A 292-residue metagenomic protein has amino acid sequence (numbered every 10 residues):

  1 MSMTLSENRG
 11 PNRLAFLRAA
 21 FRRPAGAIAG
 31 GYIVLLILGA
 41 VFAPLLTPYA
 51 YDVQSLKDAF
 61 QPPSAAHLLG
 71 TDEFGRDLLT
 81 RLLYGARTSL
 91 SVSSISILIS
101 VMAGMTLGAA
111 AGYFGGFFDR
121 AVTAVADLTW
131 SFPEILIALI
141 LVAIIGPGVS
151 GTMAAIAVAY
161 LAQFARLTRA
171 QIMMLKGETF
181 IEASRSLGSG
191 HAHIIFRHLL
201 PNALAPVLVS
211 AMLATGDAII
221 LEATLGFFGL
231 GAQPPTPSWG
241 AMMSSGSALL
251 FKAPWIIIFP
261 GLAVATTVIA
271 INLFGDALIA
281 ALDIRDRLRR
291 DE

Functional and structural regions predicted by a protein language model:
M1-G31, L273-E292: Transmembrane alpha-helical segments of polytopic membrane transport and secretion proteins
S2, G31, L35, G39-F74 (+1 more regions): Hydrophobic alpha-helical transmembrane segments of membrane transport/permease proteins and related membrane-embedded
G31-A50, G85, A124-P147, A157 (+1 more regions): Membrane-water interface segments at the C-terminal ends of transmembrane alpha-helices in multi-pass inner-membrane
L68, D72, L78, M102-G104 (+3 more regions): Generic hydrophobic transmembrane alpha-helix motif, especially the helices
L78-Y113: Transmembrane alpha-helix signature in integral membrane proteins
L141-I145, Q171-I172, L213, L221-V264 (+1 more regions): Glycine-rich helix-loop "coupling/hinge" segments at transmembrane-helix boundaries in multipass transporters
A159, A205-T215, P254-E292: C-terminal transmembrane helix and the adjacent membrane-cytosol boundary/short C-terminal tail of inner/organellar
